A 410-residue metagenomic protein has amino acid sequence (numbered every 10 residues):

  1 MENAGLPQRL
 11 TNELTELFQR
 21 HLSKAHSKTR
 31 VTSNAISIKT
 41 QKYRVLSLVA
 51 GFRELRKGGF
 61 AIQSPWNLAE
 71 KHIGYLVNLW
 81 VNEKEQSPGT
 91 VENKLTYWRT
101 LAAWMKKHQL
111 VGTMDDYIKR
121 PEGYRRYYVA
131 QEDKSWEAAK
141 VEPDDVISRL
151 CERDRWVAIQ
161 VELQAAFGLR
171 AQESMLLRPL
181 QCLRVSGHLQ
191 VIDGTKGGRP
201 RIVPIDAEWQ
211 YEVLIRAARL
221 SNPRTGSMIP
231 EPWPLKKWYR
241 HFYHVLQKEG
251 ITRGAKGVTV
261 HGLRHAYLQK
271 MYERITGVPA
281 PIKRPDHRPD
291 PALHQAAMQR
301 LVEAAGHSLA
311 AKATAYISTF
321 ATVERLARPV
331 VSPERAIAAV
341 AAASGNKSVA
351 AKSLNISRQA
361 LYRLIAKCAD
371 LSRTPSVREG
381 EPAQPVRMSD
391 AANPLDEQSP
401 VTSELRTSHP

Functional and structural regions predicted by a protein language model:
A25-Y127: N-terminal core-binding DNA-recognition domain of tyrosine recombinases/integrases
G89, Q172, Q359: Key DNA-contact positions within bacterial/archaeal DNA-binding proteins
Y124-W156, A166-L169, L177: Long, amphipathic, Lys/Arg-enriched alpha-helical "connector/arm" segment
A158-Q172, Q190-V191: Short pre-functional
L176-V213: Conserved tyrosine-mediated DNA breakage-rejoining catalytic core shared by Y-recombinases
D206-T276: Active-site/catalytic core of tyrosine-dependent DNA strand-transfer enzymes
R264-H307: C-terminal catalytic core of tyrosine-transesterase DNA break-rejoin enzymes
A327-Q398, P410: Bacterial C-terminal helix-turn-helix
